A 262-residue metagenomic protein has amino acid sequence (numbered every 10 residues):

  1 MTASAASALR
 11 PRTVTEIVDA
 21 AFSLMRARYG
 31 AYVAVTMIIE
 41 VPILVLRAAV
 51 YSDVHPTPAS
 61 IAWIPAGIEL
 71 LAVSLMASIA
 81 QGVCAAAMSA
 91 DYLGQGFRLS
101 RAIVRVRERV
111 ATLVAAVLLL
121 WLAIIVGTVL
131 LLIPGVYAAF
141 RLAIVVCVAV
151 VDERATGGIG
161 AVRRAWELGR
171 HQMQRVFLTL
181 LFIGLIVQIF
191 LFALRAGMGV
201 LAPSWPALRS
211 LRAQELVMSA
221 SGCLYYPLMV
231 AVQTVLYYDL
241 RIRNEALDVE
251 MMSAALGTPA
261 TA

Functional and structural regions predicted by a protein language model:
M1-A262: Hydrophobic alpha-helical membrane segments
